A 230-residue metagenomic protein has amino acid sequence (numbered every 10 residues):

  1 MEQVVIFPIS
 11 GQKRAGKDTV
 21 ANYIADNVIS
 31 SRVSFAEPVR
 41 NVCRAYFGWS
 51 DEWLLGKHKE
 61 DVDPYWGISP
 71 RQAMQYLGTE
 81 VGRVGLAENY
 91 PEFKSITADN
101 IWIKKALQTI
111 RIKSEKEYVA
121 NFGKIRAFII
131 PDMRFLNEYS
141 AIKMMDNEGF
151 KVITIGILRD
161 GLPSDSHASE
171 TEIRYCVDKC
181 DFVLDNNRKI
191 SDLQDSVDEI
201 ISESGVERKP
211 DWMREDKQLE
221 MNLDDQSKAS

Functional and structural regions predicted by a protein language model:
E2-F7: Extreme N-terminal starter segment of soluble prokaryotic enzymes
S10: Residues at the beta-strand->loop junction immediately N-terminal to the Walker
K13, M74, A141-M144, K151-A229: Small-molecule kinase domains that catalyze NTP-dependent phosphoryl transfer to phosphate-bearing small molecules
K17: Conserved lysine of the Walker
V20: Hydrophobic positions on the alpha1 helix immediately C-terminal to the Walker A/P-loop
D26-V33: Post-Walker A helix-loop "phosphate-sensing" segment adjacent to the P-loop in P-loop NTPases
S31, G85-L86, K104-A168: ATP-dependent NMP and nucleoside kinases share a basic, alpha-helical "lid"
E37-A127: ATP-dependent small-molecule kinase phosphotransfer cores that center on conserved nucleotide phosphate-binding segments
